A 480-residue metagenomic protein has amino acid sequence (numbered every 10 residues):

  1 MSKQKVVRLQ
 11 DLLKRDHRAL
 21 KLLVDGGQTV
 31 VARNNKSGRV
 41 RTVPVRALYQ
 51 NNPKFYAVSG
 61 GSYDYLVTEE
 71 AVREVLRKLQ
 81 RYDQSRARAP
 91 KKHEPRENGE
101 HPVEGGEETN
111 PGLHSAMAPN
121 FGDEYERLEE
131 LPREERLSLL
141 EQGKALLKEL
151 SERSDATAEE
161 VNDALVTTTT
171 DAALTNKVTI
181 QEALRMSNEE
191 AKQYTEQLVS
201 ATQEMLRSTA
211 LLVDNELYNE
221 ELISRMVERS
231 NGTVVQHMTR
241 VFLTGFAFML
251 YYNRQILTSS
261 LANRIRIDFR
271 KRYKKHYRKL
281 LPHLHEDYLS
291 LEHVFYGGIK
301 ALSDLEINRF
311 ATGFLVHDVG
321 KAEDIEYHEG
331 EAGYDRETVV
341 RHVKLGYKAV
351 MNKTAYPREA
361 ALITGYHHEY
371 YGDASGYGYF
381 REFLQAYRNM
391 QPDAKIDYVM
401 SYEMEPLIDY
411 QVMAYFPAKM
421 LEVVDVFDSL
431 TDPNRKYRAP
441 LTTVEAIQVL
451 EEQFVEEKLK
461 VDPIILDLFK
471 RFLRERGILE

Functional and structural regions predicted by a protein language model:
M1-Q197: Membrane-cytosol interface segments
L128, G330-G333, Y437-R438: Regulatory loop-to-helix N-cap segments in sensory/regulatory domains that couple ligand/signal detection
E141-T338: Acidic/His-rich, divalent-metal-binding segments that scaffold phosphate/diphosphate chemistry
T244-Y252, A322, A349-K353, Y370 (+1 more regions): Signal-transmission/dimerization alpha-helices at domain junctions
D268-F314, D335-V340, K348-E422, Y437-E480: Histidine/acidic-rich helix-loop-helix segments that form or flank divalent-metal centers in metalloenzyme catalytic
E323-G330, G376-Y377, T431-R435: Short acidic, glycine/proline-rich loop/turn micro-motifs
